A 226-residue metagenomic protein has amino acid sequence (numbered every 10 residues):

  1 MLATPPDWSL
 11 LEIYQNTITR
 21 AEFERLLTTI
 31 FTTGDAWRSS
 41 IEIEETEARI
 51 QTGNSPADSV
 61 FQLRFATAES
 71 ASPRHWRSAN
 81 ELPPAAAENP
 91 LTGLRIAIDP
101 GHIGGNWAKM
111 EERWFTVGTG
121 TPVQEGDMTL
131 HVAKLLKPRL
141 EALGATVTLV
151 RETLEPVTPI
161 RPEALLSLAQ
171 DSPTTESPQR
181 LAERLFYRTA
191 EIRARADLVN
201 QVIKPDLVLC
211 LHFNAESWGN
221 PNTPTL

Functional and structural regions predicted by a protein language model:
M1-L226: Catalytic-site microenvironment of enzymes that process N-acetyl-hexosamine-containing cell-wall polysaccharides
